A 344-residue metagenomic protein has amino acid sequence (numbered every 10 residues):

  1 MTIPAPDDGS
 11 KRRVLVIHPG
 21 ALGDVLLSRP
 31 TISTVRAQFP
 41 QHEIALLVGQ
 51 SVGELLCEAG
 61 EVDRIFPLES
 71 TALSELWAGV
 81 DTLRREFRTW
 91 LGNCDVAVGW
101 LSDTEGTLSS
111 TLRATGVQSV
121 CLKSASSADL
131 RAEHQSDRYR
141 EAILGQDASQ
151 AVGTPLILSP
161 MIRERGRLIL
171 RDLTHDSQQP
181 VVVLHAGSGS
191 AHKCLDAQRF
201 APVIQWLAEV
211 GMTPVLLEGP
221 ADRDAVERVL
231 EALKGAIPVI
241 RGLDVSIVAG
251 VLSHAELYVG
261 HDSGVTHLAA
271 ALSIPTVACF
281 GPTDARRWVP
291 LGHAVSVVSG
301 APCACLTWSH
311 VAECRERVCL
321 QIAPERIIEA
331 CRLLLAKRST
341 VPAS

Functional and structural regions predicted by a protein language model:
M1-S344: Catalytic machinery of carbohydrate-active enzymes, primarily nucleotide-sugar-dependent glycosyltransferases
